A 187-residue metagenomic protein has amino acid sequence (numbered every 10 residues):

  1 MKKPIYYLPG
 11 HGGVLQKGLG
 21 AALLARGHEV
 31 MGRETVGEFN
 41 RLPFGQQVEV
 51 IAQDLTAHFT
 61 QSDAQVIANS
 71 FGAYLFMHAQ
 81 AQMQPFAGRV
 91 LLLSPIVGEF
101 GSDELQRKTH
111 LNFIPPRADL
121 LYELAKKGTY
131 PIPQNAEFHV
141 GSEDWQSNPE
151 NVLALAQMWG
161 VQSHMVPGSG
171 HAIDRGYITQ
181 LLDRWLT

Functional and structural regions predicted by a protein language model:
K2-T60: Active-site catalytic motif of lipid deacylating hydrolases and related acyltransferases
Q16-K17, W145-N151, D174: Conserved alpha/beta-hydrolase "acid-adjacent" motif
R33-G37, H164-G170: Short glycine-rich catalytic loops that host catalytic nucleophiles or stabilize transition states across multiple
T35-E38, L91-F100: Active-site nucleophile loop of the alpha/beta-hydrolase fold
R41-P43, S169-T179: Catalytic histidine-centered segment of alpha/beta-hydrolase-like enzymes
I67-M77: Gly/Ala-rich beta-loop-alpha elbow adjacent to hydrolase catalytic centers
H110-T129: Active-site nucleophile elbow and catalytic-triad environment of alpha/beta-hydrolase enzymes
I132-P133, E137-V140, D144, V152: Short beta-strand/loop motif that positions the catalytic acidic residue of the alpha/beta-hydrolase fold
